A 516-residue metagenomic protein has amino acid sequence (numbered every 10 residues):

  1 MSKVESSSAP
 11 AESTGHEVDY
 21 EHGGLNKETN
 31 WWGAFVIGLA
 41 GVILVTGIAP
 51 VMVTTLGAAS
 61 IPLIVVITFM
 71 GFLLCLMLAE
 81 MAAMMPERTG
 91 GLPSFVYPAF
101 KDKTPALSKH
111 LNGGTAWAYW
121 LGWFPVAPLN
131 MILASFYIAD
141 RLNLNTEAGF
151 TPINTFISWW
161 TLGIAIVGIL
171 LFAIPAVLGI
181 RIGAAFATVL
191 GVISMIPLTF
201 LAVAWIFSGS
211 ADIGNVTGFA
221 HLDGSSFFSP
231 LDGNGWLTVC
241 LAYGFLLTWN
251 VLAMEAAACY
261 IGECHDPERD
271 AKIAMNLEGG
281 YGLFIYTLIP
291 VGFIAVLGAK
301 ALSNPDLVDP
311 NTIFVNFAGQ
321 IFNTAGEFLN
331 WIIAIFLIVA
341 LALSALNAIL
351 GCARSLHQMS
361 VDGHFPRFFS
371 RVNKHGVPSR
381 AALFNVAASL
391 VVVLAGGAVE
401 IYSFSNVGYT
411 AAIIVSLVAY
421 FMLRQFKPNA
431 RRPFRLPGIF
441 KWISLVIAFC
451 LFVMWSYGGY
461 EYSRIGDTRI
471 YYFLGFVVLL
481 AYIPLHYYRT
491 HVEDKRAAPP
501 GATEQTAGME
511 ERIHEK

Functional and structural regions predicted by a protein language model:
M1-I61, G71-A79, E87, L107 (+2 more regions): Membrane-interface "cap" regions at the ends of multi-pass membrane proteins
V45-T161, L288, T468-L479: Extracellular loop-to-transmembrane helix junctions
I61, E147-W159, T188-N330: Helix-loop-helix junctions that connect adjacent transmembrane segments in multi-pass membrane transporters
V65-V66, N112, R141-I180, M195-A202 (+3 more regions): Transmembrane alpha-helical segments of multi-pass small-molecule transport proteins
P93-K103, S108, D140-N145, H221-L231 (+4 more regions): TM-loop-TM module centered on a large, flexible mid-protein loop between adjacent transmembrane helices in multi-pass
A118-F136, V251-C264, E327-P366, Y402-A411: Membrane-helix boundary/coupling elements in multi-pass transport proteins
F186, S194-I196, L201-S208, S403-Y409 (+1 more regions): A generic transmembrane alpha-helix motif of multi-pass inner-membrane proteins
F368-S379, I413-T468: C-terminal membrane-solvent junction of multi-pass transporters and transport-like membrane proteins
